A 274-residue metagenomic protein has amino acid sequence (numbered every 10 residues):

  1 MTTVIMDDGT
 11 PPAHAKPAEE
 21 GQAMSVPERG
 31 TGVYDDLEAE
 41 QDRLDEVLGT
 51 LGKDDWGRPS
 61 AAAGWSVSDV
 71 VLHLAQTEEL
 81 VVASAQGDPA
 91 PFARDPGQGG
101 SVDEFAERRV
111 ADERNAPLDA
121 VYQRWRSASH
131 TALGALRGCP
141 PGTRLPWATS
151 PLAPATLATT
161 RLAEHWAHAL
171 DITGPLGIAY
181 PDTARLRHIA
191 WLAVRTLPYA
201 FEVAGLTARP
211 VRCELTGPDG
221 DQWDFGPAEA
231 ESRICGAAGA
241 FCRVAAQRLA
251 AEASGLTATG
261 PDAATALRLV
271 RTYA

Functional and structural regions predicted by a protein language model:
T3-I5, P17-V33, R58, Q86-P96 (+2 more regions): Structured surface interface patches that mediate subunit assembly and partner/cofactor docking
D7-D8, H14: Acidic/polar hotspots within intrinsically disordered regions
M24-L72, V81-A83: An N-terminal domain-cap segment
Q41, D45, G49, E78-V82 (+3 more regions): Structural signal for well-ordered, non-membrane alpha-helices
V71-G100: Conserved alpha-helical segments that form or flank metal/cofactor-binding pockets of metalloenzymes
F92-R108, S129, A135: A glycine-rich, hydrophobic loop/mini-helix early in the fold
E107-A128: A short, structured beta-strand-centered segment in the mid-to-C-terminal lobe of catalytic cores from group-transfer
